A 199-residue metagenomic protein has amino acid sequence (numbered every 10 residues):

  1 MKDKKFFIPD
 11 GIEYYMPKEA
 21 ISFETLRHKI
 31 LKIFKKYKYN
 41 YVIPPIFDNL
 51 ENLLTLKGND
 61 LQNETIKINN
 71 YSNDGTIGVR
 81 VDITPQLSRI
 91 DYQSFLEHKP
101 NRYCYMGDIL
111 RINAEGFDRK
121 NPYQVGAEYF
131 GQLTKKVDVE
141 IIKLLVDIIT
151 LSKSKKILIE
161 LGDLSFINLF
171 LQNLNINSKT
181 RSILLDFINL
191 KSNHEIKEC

Functional and structural regions predicted by a protein language model:
M1-C199: Extended, charged alpha-beta segments that form solvent-exposed binding/catalytic grooves in nucleic-acid-handling
